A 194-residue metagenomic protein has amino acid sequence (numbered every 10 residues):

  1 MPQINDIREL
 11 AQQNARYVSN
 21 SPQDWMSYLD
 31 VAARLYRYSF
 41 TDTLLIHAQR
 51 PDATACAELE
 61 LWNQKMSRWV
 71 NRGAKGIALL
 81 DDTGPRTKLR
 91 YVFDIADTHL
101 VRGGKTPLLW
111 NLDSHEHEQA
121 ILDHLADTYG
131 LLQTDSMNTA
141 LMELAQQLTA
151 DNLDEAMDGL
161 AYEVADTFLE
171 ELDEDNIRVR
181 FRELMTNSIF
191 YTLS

Functional and structural regions predicted by a protein language model:
M1-S194: N-terminal accessory/interface modules of nucleic-acid-binding and processing proteins
